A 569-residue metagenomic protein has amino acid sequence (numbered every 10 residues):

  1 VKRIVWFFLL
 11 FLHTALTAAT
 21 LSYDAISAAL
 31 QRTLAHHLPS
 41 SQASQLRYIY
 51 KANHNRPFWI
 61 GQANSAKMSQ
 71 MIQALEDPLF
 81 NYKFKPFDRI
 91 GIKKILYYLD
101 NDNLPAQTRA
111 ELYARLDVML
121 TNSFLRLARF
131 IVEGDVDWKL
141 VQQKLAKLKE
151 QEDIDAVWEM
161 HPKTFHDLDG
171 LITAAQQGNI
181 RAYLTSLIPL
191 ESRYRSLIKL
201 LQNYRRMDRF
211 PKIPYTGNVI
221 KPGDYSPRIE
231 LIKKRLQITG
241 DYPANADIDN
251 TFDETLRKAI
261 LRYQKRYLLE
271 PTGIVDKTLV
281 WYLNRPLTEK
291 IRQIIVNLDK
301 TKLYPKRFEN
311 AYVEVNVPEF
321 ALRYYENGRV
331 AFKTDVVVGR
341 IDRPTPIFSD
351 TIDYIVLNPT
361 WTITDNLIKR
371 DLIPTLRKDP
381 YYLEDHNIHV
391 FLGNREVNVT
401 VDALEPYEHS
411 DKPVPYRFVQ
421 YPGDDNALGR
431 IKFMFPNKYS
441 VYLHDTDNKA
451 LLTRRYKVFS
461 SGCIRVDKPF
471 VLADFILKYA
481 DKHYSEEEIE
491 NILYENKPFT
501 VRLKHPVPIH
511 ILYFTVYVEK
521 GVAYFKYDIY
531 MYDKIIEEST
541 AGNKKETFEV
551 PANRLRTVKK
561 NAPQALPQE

Functional and structural regions predicted by a protein language model:
I4-H13: Sec-dependent N-terminal signal peptides
A18-A52, N122-L125, L145, L171-E569: Well-ordered beta-sheet/strand-loop patches within structured domains
A19-P162: Cationic-aromatic interfacial patches
V157-L168, A174, I188: Long insertion/accessory domains within large nucleic-acid-processing enzymes
